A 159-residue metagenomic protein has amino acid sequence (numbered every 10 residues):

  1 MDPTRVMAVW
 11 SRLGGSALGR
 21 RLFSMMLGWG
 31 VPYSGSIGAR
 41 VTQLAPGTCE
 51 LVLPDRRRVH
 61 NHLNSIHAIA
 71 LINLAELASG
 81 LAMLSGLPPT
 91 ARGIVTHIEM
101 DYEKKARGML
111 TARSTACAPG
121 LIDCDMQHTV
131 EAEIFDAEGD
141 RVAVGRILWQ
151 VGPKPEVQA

Functional and structural regions predicted by a protein language model:
M1-E50: Non-catalytic linker/capping segments at the edges of enzyme domains
M1-S16, A106-R107, C117-A159: HotDog/MaoC-like acyl-thioester-processing domains
I37, G47-C49, I94-I98, G108-L110 (+2 more regions): A generic structural signal for short beta-strands and their flanking turns/coil linkers
R40, E99-D101, R113-T115, E133 (+1 more regions): Residues located in well-ordered beta-strands
V52-P54, R113: Beta-strand residues in well-ordered beta-sheet regions across diverse protein folds
P54-S79: Hot-dog-fold acyl-thioester-processing enzymes
L81-C117: Hydrophobic beta-strand-centered segment that forms part of the acyl-chain substrate-binding groove
